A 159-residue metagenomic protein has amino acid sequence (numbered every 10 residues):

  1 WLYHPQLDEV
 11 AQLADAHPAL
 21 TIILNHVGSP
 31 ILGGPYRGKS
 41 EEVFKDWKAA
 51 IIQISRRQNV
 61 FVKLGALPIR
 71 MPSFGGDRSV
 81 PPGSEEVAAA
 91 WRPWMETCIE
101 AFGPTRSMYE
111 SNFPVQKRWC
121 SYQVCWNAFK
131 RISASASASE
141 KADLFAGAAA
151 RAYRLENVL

Functional and structural regions predicted by a protein language model:
W1-M108, W119: Catalytic pocket-lining loop regions of alpha/beta-barrel enzymes, especially the amidohydrolase/enolase/GH5 lineages
E96-T97, A101-M108, V115-L159: Mid-to-C-terminal alpha-helical segments outside catalytic/metal-binding sites
